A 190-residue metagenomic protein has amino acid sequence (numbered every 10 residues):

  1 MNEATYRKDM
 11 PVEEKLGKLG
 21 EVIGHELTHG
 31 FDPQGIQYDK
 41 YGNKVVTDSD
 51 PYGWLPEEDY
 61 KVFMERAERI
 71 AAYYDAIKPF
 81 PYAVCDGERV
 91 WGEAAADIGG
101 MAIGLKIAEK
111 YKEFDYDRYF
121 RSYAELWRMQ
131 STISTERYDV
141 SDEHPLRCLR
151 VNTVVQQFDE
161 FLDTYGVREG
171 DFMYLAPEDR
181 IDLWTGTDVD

Functional and structural regions predicted by a protein language model:
M1-G20, G30-D190: Zinc-dependent metallohydrolase catalytic domains
